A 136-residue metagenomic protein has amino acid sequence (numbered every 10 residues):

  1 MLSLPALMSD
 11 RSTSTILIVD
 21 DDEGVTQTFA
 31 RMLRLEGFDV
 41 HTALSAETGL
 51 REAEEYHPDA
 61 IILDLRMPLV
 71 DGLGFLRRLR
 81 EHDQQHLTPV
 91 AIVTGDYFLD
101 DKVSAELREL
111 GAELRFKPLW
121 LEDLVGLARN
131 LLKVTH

Functional and structural regions predicted by a protein language model:
M1-T15, W120-H136: Non-catalytic signal-transmission and effector/linker regions of two-component phosphorelay proteins
S12-G24, F29-L33, I61: Conserved acidic segment of CheY-like receiver
E23-H41, E109-A112: Two-component/phosphorelay signaling modules centered on CheY-like receiver
T42-R51, G72: Helix N-cap/capping motif at the beta->alpha junctions
D64: Active-site residues of response regulator receiver
M67: Receiver (REC) domain active-site loop signature in two-component systems and cognate sites in sensor histidine kinases
G74, Y97-F116, E122, G126: Alpha4 helix (beta4-alpha4-beta5 surface) of REC/receiver domains from two-component response regulators
V93-G95: Hydrophobic/aromatic residues positioned on beta-strands within the core alpha/beta folds
